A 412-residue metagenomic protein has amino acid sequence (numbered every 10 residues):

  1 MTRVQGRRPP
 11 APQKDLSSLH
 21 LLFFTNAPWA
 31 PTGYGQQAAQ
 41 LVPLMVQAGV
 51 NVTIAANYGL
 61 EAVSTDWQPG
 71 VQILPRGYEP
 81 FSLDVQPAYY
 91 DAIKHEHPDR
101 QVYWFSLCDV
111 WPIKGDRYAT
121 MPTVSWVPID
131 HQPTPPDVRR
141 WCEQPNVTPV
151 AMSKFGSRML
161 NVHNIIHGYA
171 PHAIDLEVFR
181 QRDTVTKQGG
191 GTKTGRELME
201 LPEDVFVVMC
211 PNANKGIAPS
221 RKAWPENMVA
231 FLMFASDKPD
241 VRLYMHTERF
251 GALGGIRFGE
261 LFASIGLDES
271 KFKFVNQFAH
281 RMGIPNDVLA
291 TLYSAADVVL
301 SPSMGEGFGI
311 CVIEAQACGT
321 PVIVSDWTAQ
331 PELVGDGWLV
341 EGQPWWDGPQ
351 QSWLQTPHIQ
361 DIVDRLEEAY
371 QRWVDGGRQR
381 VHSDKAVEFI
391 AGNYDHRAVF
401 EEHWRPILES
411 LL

Functional and structural regions predicted by a protein language model:
R3-R8, E368, R372, H396-L412: C-terminal alpha-helical cap of glycosyltransferases
V63-R158: Extended catalytic core of nucleotide-activated donor transferases of GT-like folds
Y118, G255-T291: Nucleotide-activated donor-binding/catalytic signature segment of Leloir-type glycosyltransferases, i.e., the conserved
L201-K222, M228-F231, L243-Y244: Conserved donor-binding/catalytic core segment of Leloir-type glycosyltransferases
M304: Aromatic "clamp/platform" in nucleotide-sugar-dependent glycosyltransferases that forms part of the donor/acceptor
V312, P321-V324, A329, V334 (+1 more regions): Short hydrophobic beta-strand element within catalytic cores of glycosyltransferases and related nucleotide-activated
P331-Y370: Change "using UDP/GDP/dTDP sugars" to "using nucleotide sugars
P357, D361, V374-P406: A charged, aromatic-enriched C-terminal amphipathic alpha-helix characteristic of glycosyltransferases across folds
